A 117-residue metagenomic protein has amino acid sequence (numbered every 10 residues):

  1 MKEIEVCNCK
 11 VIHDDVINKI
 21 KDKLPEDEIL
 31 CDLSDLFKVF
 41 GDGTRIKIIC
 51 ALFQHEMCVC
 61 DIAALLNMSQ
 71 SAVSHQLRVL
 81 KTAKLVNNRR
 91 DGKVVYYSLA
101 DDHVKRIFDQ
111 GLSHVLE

Functional and structural regions predicted by a protein language model:
M1-F40: N-terminal leader segment of winged-helix/HTH proteins
P25-S71, V95-D102: N-terminal helix-turn-helix DNA-binding core of bacterial DNA-binding proteins
E26, L85, E117: Hydrophobic patch in the ABC ATPase nucleotide-binding domain
G41, V73-Q76, G111: Generic structural signal for conserved hydrophobic packing positions in ordered secondary structure
A64, H75, K81-T82: Alpha-helical residues within the helix-turn-helix
K81-D91: Beta-hairpin "wing" of winged helix-turn-helix
S98-E117: Conserved segment of winged-helix/HTH DNA-binding domains
